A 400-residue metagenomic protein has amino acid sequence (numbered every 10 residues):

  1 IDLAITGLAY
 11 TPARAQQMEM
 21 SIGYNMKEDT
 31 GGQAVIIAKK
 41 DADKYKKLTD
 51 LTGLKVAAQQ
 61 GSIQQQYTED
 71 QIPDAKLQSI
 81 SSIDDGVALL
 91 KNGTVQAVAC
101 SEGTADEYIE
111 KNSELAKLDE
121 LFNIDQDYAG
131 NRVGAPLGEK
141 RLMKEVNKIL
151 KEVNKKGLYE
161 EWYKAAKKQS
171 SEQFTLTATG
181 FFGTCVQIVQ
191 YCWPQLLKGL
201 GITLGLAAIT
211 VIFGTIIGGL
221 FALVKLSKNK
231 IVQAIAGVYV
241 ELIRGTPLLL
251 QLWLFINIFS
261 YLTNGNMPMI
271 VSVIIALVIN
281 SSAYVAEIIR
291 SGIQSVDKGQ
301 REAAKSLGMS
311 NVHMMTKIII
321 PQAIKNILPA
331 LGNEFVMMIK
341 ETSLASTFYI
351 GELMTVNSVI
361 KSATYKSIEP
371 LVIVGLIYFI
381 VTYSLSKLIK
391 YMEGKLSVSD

Functional and structural regions predicted by a protein language model:
I1-D50, D119-Q126, V285: Acidic, polar ligand-binding/catalytic clefts
A4, L54-A58, V98, G134: Short, well-ordered beta-strand segments
I5-Q17, Y67-D70, D84, K91-D127: A ligand-binding cleft/hinge motif common to bilobed small-molecule-binding domains
L8, T30-A88, E102-D106, E145: Bilobed "Venus flytrap"/periplasmic-binding protein-like clamshell domains and structurally analogous long
M26-I37, D106-L150, S170-T179: Periplasmic-binding protein-like
I63-I80, K117, K148-T184: Ligand-binding clefts/hinges and TM-proximal coupling segments of bilobed small-molecule sensing domains
S81-S82, S101, P247, Y349: Short loop/turn segments at beta->alpha junctions
T175-D400: Transmembrane alpha-helices and adjacent helix-loop boundaries
